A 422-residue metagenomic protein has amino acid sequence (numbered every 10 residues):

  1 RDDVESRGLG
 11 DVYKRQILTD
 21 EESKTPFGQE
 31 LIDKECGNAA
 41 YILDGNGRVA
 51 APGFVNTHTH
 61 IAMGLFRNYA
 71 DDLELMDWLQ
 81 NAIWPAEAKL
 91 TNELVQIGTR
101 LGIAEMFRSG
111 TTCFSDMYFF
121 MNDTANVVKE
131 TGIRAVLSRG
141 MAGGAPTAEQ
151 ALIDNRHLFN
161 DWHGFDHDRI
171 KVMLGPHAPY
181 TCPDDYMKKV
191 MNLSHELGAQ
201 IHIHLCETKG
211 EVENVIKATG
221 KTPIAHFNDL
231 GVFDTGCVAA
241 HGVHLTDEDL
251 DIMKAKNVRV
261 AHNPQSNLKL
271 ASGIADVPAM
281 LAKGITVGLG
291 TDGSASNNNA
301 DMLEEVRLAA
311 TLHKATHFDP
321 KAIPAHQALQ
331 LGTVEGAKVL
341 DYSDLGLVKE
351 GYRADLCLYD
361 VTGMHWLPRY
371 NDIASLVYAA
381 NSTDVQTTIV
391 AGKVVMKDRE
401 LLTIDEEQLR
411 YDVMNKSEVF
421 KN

Functional and structural regions predicted by a protein language model:
D2-Y13: Single conserved hydrophobic/aromatic residue that forms the stacking wall/gate of nucleotide- or nucleobase-binding
L31-D77, R100, F107-R108: Replace "His-x-His-based motif
L65-I97, T131-A142, K209-G236, K256-R259 (+1 more regions): Active-site gating loops and adjacent loop-to-helix segments of metal-dependent hydrolytic enzymes
R67-G132, D154-F165, M414-N422: Alpha-helical scaffold segments that flank or form the walls of functional sites
D123-V243, E248: Metal-coordinating catalytic core of metallo-dependent amide/deamination hydrolases
K209-K221, D249-K254, A271-M280, N297-K314 (+1 more regions): Histidine/acidic-residue-rich catalytic or RNA/ligand-binding cores of hydrolases and nuclease-related proteins
D229-G236, P278-G363, A379-N381: His/Asp/Glu-enriched, well-ordered alpha-helical/loop segment that forms or immediately abuts the divalent-metal
R353-R410: C-terminal cap of metal-dependent C-N hydrolases
